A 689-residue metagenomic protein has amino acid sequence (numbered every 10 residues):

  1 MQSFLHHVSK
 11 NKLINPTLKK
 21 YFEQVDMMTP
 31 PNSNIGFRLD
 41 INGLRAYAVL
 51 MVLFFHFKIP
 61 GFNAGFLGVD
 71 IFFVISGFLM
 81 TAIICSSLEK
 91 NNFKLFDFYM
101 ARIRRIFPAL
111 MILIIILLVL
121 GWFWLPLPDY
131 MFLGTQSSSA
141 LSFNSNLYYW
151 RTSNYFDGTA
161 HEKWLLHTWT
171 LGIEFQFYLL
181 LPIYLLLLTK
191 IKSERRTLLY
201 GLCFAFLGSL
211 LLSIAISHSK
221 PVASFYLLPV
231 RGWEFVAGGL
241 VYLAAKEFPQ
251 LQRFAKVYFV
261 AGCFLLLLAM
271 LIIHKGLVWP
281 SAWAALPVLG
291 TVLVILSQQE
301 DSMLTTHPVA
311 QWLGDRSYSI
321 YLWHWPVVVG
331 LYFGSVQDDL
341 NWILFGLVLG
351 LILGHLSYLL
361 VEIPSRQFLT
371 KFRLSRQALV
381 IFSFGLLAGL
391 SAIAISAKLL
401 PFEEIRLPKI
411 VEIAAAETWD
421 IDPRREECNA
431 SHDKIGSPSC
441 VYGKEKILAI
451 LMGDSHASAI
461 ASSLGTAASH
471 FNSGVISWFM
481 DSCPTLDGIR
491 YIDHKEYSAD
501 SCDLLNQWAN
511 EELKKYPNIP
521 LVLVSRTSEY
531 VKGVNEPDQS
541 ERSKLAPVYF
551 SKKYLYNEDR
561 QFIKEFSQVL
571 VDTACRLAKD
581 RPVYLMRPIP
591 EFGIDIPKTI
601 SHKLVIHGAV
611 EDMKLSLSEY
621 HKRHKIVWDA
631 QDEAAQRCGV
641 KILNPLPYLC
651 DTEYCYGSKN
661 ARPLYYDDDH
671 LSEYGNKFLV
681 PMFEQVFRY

Functional and structural regions predicted by a protein language model:
Q2-D26, K275, V336-N341, L351-H355 (+2 more regions): Extracellular/periplasmic envelope-modification machinery, especially enzymes that add or remove acyl/ester groups on
L18-F372: Membrane-interface helix/loop caps of multi-pass membrane proteins
